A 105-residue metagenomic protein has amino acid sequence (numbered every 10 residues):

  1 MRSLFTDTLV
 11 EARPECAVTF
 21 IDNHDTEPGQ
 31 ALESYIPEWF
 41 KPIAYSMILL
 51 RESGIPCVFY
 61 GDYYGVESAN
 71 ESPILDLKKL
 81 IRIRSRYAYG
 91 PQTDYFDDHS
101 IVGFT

Functional and structural regions predicted by a protein language model:
M1-T105: Active-site-proximal helices and loops of the catalytic beta/alpha 8
